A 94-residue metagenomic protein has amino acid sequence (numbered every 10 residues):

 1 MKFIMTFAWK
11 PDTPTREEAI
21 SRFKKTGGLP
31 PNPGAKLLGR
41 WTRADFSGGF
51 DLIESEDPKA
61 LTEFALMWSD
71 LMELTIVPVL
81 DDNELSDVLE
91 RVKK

Functional and structural regions predicted by a protein language model:
M1-K94: Conserved, structured core segments of small domains
